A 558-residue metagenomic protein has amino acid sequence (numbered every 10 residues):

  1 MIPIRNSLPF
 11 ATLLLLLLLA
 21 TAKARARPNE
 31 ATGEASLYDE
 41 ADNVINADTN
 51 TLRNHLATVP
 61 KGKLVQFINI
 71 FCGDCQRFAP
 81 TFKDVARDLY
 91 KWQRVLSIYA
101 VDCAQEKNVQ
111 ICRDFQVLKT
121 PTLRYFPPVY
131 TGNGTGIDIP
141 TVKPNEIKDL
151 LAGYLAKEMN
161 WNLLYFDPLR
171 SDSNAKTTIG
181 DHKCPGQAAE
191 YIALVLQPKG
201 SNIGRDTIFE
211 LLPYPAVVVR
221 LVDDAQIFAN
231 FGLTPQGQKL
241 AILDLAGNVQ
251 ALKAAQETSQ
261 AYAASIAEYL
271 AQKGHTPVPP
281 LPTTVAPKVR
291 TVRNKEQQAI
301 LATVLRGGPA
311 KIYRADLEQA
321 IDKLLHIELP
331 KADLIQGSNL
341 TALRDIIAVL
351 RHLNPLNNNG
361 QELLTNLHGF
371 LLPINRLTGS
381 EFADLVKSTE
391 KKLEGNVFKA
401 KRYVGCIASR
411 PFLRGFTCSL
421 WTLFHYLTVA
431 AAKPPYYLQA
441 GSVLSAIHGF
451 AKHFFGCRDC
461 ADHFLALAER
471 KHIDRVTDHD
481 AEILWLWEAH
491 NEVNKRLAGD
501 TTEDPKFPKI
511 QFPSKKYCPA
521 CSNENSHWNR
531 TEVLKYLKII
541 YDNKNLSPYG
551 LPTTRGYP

Functional and structural regions predicted by a protein language model:
R5-A26: Cleavable N-terminal signal peptides of Sec/SRP-targeted secreted and luminal proteins
L19-G62, V101-A104, R113-L118, T122-A188 (+2 more regions): N-terminal leader/targeting and pre-domain segments
N43-A47, F67, K91-V109, Q197 (+1 more regions): Thiol-based oxidoreductase modules, predominantly thioredoxin-like and allied folds used for disulfide exchange
T58-I70, P185-G200: Short active-site neighborhood of thiol/selenol oxidoreductases, capturing the structured segment around
D74-Y90, G200-P215: Typically the conserved alpha-helix immediately C-terminal to a functionally engaged Cys/Sec in thioredoxin-like
K119-D138, F231-A254: A short, hydrophobic beta-strand/beta-hairpin element that forms part of a small beta-sheet core
N294-S445, F450-H463, I473, T477: Oxidative protein folding and maturation machinery
Y426-N543: Alpha-helical bundle/repeat cores within regulatory domains of eukaryotic proteins
